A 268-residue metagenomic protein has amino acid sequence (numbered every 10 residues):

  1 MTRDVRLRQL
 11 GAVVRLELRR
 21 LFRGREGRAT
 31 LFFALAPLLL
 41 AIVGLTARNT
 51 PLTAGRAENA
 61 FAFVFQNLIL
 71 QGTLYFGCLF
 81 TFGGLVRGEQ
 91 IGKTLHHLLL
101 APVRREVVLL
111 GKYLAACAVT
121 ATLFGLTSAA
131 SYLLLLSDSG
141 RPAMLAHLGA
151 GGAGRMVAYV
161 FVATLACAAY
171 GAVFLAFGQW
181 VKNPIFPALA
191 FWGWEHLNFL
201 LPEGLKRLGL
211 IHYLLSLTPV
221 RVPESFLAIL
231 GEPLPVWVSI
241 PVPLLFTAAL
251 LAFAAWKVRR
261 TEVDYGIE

Functional and structural regions predicted by a protein language model:
M1-L31: Aromatic- and glycine-rich beta-strand/loop motifs that create alpha-glucan
R3, L39-L85, L109-W180, V220-S225 (+1 more regions): Secretory targeting signals
R25-G27, R104-E106, L110, G151-G152 (+1 more regions): Membrane-helix interface segments
A34-L38, A115-A116, W192-H196, T247: Residue-level recognition of pore/gate-forming positions within transmembrane alpha-helices of multi-pass
L40-T50, V181-P223: Transmembrane helix segments
R48-T53, V86-Q90, T94, A130-A143 (+6 more regions): Membrane-interfacial segments
G84-A118, G266: Helix-loop-helix units of permease transmembrane domains in multi-pass membrane transporters, especially ABC
A176, L245-E268: Junction motif at the cytosolic side of a transmembrane helix
